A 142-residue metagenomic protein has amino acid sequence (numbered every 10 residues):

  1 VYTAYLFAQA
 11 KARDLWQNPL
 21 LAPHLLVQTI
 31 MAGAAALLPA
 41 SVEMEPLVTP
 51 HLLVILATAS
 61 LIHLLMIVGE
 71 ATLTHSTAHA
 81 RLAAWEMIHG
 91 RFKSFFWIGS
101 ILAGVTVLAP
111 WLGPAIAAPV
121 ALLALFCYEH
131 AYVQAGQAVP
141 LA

Functional and structural regions predicted by a protein language model:
V1-A117, A121-C127: Long, contiguous internal "core" modules enriched in hydrophobic/ aromatic residues
T77, Q134-G136: Extended hydrophobic-aromatic, low-complexity segments
G136-A142: Short, highly charged, low-complexity non-transmembrane loops/tails of multi-pass membrane proteins
